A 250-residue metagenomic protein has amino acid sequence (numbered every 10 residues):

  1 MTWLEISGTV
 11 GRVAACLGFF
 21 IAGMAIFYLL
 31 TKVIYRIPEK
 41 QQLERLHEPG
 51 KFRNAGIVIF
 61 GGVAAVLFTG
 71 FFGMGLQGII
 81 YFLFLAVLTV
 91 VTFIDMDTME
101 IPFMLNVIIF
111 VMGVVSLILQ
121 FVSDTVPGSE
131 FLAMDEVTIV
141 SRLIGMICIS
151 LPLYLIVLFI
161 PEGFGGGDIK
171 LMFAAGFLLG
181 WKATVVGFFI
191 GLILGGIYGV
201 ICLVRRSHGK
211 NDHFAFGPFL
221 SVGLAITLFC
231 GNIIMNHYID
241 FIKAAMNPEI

Functional and structural regions predicted by a protein language model:
M1-I250: A membrane-topology feature that recognizes alpha-helical transmembrane segments and their immediate juxtamembrane
